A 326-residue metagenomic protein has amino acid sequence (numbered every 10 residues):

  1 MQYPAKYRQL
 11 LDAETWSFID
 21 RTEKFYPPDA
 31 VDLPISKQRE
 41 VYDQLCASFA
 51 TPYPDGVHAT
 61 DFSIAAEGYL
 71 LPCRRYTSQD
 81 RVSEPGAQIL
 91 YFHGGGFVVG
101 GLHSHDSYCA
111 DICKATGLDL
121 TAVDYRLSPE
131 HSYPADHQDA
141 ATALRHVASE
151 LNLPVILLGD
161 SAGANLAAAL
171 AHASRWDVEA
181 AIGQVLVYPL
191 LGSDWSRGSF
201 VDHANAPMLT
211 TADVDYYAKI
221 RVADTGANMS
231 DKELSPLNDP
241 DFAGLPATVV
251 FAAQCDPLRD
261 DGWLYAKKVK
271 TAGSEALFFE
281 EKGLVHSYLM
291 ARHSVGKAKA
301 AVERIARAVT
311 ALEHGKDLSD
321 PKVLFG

Functional and structural regions predicted by a protein language model:
M1-S78, H314-G326: A glycine/proline-hinged amphipathic helix-loop "lid/cap" segment that gates access to hydrophobic ligand pockets
A65, C73-P85, L237-F242: Short beta-strand-to-loop junctions in surface cap/lid or active-site-entrance loops
P85-G95: Short beta-strand element of the alpha/beta-hydrolase
Q88, G117-T121: A fold-wide structural signal in alpha/beta-hydrolase
H93-V99, C255: Active-site glycine-rich loops that stabilize anionic/oxyanionic intermediates across multiple enzyme folds
G101-L102, Y108-C109, T121-P154, R292-A298: Catalytic nucleophile-loop/oxyanion-hole region of alpha/beta-hydrolase and closely related hydrolase-like folds
G159, G163, A167: Gly/Ala-rich beta-loop-alpha elbow adjacent to hydrolase catalytic centers
A168-G326: Alpha/beta hydrolase fold serine-hydrolase catalytic domain that processes acyl esters and thioesters
